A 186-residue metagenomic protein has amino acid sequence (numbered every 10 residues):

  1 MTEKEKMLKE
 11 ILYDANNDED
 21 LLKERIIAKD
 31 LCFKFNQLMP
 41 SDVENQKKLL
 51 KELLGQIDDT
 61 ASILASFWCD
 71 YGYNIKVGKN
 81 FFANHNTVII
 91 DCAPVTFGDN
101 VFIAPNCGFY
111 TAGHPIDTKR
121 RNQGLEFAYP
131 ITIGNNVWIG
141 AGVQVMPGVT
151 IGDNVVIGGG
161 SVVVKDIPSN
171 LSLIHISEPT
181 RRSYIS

Functional and structural regions predicted by a protein language model:
M1-K9: Charged, compositionally biased N-terminal leader segments and the immediate start of the first structured element
Y13: Short His/Asp/Glu-rich catalytic/ion-coordination signatures at enzyme active sites or charged loops
D18-K76: Extended, small-residue-rich solenoid/repeat segments and analogous flexible loops that form exposed scaffolds
D59, L64-A65, D70-Y73, G78-K79 (+14 more regions): Left-handed beta-helix
R121-G124: SAM-dependent methyltransferase catalytic-core segment centered on the flexible catalytic loop and adjoining short
I174-H175, P179-S186: Single conserved hydrophobic/aromatic residue that forms the stacking wall/gate of nucleotide- or nucleobase-binding
